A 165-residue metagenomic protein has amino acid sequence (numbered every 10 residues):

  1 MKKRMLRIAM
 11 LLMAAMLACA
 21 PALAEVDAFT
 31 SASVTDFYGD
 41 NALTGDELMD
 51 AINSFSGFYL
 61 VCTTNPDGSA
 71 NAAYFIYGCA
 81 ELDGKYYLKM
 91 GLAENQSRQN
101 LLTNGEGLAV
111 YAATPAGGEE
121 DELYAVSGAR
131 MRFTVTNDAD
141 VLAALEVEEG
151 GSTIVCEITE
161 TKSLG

Functional and structural regions predicted by a protein language model:
M1-E25: Gram-positive cell-envelope targeting signals
E25-G165: Binding-site signature for planar aromatic cofactors or substrates
